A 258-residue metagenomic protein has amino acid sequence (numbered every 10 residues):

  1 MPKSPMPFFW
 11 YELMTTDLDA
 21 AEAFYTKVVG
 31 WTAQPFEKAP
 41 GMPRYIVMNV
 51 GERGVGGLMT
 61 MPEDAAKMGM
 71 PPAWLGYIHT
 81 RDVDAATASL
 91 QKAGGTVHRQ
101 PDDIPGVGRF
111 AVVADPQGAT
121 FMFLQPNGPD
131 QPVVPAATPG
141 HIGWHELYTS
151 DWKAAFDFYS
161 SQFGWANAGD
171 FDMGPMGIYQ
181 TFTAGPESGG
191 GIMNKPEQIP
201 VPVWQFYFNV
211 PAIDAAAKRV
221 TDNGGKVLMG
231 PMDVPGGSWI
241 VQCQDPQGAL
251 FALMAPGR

Functional and structural regions predicted by a protein language model:
M1-S4, T87, Q91-G143, L147 (+4 more regions): Vicinal oxygen chelate
K3, P7-R53, K92, Q100-G108 (+2 more regions): Core segments of cupin and vicinal oxygen chelate
P7-T16, I46-N49, D64-S89, R109-V113 (+3 more regions): Vicinal oxygen chelate
A21, W31-A33, R53-G56, A66 (+8 more regions): Short loop/beta submotifs within extracellular cysteine-rich repeat domains
G30, R53, G76-I78, V97 (+7 more regions): Short, low-complexity, polar/charged sequence segments that are solvent-exposed and flexible
E52, G57-E63, K67, G76 (+2 more regions): DNA polymerase sliding clamps and clamp-related checkpoint/processivity subunits
T60-D64, N194-Q198, R258: A short, sequence-level motif marking secondary-structure junctions
M61-P62, W74, P129-P132, G191-I192 (+1 more regions): Short, flexible segments with low predicted structural confidence
